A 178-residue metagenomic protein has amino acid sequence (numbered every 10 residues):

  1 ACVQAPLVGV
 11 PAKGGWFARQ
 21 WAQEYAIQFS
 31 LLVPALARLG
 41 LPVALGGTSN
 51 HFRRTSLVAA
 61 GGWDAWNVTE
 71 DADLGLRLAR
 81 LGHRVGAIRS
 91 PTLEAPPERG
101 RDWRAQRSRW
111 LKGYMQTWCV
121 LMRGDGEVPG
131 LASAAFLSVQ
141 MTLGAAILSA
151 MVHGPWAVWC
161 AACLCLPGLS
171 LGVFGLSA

Functional and structural regions predicted by a protein language model:
A1-N67, S108-C119: Long helical/loop segments within the catalytic core of UDP-sugar-dependent glycosyltransferases, especially the large
V3-P6, I88, T142: Generic beta-strand/beta-sheet core signal
L39-L41, E98-A178: Basic/Trp-rich segment in TM-proximal cytosolic loops or flexible interdomain/linker regions
T48, V68-D73, M141: Conserved glycosyltransferase catalytic-site signature
L57, G82-R84, D125: Hydrophobic/basic alpha-helical segments enriched in Actinobacteria
A59-A60, A95, W103: Residues that scaffold the ATP/ADP-binding catalytic core of kinase and kinase-like folds
L74-G75, W103: Short, hydrophobic alpha-helical packing/hinge segments within bilobed ligand-binding/sensory domains
G75-L93: Catalytic donor-sugar/metal-binding loop of nucleotide-sugar-dependent glycosyltransferases
